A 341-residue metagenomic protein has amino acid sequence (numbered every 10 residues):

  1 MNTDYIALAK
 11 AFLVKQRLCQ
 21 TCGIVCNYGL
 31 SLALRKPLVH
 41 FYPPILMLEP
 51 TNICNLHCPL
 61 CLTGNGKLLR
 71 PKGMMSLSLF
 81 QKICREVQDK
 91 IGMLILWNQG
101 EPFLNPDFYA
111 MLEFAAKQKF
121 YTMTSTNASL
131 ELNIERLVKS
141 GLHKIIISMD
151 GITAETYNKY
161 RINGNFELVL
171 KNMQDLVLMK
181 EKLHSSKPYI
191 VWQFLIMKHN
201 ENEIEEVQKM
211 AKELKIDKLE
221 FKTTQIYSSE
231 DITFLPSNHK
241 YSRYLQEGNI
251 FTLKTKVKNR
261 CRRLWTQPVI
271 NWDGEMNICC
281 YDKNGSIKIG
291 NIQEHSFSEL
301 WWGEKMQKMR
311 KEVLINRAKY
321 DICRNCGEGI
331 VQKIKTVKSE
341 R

Functional and structural regions predicted by a protein language model:
M1-F12, E49, R70, M75-S78 (+3 more regions): Radical SAM enzyme [4Fe-4S]-AdoMet core and its adjacent flexible, acidic and glycine-rich loops/tails across
N2-K144, E155, K159, E167 (+2 more regions): Conserved alpha-helical substructure of the radical SAM core
C22, G64, L264, C326-G329: Small disulfide-bonded, cysteine-rich extracellular recognition modules and tandem repeats
P44, R263-L264, K319: Short, basic and Ser/Thr-rich N-terminal targeting/leader segments
C54, C58-C61, C261, C279-C280 (+1 more regions): Short cysteine clusters
L314-N325: A short, charged
